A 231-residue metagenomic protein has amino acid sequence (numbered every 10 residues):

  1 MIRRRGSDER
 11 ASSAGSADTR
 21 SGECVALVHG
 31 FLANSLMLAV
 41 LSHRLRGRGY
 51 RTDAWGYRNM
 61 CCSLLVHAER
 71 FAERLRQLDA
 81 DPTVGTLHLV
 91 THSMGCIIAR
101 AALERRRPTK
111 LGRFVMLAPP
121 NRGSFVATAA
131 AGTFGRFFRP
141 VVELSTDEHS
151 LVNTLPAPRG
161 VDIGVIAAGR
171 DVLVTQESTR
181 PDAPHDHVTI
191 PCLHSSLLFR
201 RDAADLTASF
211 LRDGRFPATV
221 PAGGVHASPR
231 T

Functional and structural regions predicted by a protein language model:
M1, A11, C61-S63, D81 (+1 more regions): Short, solvent-exposed coil/turn linker segments
M1, R5, R76, D171 (+1 more regions): Residue-level marker of positions within ordered structural domains that often coincide with functionally constrained
M1-E23, A39, R46-G47, A218-T231: Alpha/beta-hydrolase fold catalytic core
A14-G15, L103, P156, H185: Hydrophobic alpha-helical segments, principally membrane-spanning helices and signal/leader peptides
S21, V25-F31, S35-L36, V40 (+3 more regions): Serine-dependent carboxylesterase/thioesterase catalytic core of lipase-like alpha/beta-hydrolase/SGNH enzymes
P158-T231: C-terminal catalytic-base region of ester-bond hydrolases, centering on the histidine of the charge-relay
